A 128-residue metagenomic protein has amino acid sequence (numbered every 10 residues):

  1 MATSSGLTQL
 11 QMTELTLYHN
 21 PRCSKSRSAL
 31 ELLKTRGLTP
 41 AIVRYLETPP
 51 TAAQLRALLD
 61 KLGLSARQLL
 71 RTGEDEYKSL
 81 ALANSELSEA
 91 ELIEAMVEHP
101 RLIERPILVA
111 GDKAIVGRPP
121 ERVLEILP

Functional and structural regions predicted by a protein language model:
M1-Q11: N-terminal amphipathic/basic-hydrophobic helices that include classical n-h-c signal peptides and signal-anchor
Q11-T13, I103-E104: Residue-level preference for short coil/turn positions at secondary-structure junctions
M12-R36, P40-Y45: Local sequence-structure signature of Cys/Sec-based thiol-disulfide redox active-site neighborhoods
Y45-P128: Thiol/selenol-based redox catalytic cores and closely related redox-interacting motifs
